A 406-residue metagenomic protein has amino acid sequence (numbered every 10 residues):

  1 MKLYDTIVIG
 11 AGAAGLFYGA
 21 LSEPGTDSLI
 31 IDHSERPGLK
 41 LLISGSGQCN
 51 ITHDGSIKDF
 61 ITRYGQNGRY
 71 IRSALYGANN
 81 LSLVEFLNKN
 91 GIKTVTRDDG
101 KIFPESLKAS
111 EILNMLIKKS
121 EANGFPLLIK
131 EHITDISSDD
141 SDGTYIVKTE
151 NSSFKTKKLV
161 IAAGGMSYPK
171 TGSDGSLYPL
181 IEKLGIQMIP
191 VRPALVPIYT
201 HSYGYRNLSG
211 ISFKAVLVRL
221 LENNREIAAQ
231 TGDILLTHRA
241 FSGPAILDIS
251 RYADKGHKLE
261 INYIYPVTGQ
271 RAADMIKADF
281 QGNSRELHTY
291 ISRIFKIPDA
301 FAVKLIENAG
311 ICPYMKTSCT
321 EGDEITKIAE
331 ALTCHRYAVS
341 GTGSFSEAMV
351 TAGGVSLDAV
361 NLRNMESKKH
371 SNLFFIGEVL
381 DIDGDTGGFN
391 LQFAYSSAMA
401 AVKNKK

Functional and structural regions predicted by a protein language model:
M1-G12: Beta1/beta-strand and adjacent pyrophosphate-binding region of the FAD-binding site in flavoprotein oxidoreductases
K2-Y4, T149-K158, A229-T231: Core beta-strand elements of the Rossmann-like FAD/NAD(P) dinucleotide-binding domain in flavoenzyme oxidoreductases
I7, E23-S46: Glycine-rich FAD pyrophosphate-binding loop
I7-I9, I31, I133, F154-K170 (+4 more regions): Short hydrophobic core segments
E35-P37, L42-I43, T52, I57-K58 (+2 more regions): An anion/pyrophosphate-binding glycine-rich loop and adjacent beta-alpha core in soluble alpha-beta enzymes
Q48-T96: Glycine-rich active-site loop/strand segments that organize a redox cofactor
I129, K304-D383: A glycine-rich dinucleotide-binding beta-alpha-beta segment and adjacent secondary-structure elements that constitute
I129-G143: A conserved short coil-to-beta-strand element within the FAD-binding core of flavoproteins
